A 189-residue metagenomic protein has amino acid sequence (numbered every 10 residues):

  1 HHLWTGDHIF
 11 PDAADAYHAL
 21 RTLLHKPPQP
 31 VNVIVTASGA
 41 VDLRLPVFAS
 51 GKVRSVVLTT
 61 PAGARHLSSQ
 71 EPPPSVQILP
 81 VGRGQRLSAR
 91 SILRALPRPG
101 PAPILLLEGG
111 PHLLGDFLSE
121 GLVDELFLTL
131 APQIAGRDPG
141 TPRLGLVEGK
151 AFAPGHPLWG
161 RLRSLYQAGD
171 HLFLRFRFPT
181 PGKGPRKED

Functional and structural regions predicted by a protein language model:
H1-D189: Enzymes that bind and transform nitrogen-containing heteroaromatic metabolites
